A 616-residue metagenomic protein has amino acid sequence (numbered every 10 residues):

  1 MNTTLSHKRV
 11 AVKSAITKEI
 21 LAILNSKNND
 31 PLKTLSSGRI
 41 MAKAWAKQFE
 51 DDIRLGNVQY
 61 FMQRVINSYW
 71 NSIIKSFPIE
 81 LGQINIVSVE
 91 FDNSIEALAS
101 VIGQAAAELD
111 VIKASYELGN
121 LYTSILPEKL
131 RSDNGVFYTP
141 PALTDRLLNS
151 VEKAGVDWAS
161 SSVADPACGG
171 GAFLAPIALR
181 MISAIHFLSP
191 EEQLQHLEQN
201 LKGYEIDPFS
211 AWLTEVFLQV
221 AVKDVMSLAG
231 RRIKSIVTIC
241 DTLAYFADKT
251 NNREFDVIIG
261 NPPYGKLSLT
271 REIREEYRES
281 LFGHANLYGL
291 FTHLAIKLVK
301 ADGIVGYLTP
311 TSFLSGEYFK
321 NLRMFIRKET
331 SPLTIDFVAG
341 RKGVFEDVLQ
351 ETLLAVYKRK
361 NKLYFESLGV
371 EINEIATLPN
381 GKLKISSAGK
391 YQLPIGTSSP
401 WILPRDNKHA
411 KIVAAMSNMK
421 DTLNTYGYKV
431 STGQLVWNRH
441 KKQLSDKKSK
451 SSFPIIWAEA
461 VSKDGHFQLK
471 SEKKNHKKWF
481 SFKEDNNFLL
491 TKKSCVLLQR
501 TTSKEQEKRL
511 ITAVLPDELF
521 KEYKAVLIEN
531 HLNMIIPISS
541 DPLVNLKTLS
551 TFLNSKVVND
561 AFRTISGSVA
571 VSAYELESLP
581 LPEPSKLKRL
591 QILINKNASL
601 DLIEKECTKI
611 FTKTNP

Functional and structural regions predicted by a protein language model:
M1-D92, V111-A114, K129, D133-N251: Charged, often flexible domain-edge or linker segments that flank or initiate folded functional domains
M1-H7, A11, A142-L143, C168 (+5 more regions): Signature of N6-adenine DNA methyltransferases within the class I
G103-E128: N-terminal, positively charged/glycine-rich alpha-helical extensions of SAM-dependent methyltransferases
L121, L147, I456: Conserved hydrophobic/aromatic pocket- or pore-lining residues that grip, position, or stack substrates in active sites
T123-S132, R271-E276: Short glycine/proline-rich turn/loop motifs
S161, D256, C495: Conserved acidic residues
H196-L197, V348-T352, I528-N530: Short, solvent-exposed loop/turn segments at the edges of secondary structure
H409-K596, L600, K605-T612: Polybasic, glycine- and aromatic-enriched phosphate-binding surface used to engage nucleic acids
